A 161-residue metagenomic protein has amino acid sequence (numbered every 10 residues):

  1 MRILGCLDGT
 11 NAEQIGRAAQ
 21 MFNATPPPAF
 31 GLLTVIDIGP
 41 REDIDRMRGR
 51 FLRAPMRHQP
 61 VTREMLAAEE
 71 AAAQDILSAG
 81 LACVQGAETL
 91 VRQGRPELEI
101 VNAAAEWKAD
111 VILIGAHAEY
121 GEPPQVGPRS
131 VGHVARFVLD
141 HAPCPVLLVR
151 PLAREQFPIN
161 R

Functional and structural regions predicted by a protein language model:
M1-P60: Small/aliphatic-rich secondary-structure junction motif
R2, D110-V111: Structural motif
P26, Q85, V134, A142-P143: Short, structured coil segments at secondary-structure junctions
T34-V35, G115-A118, R150-P151: Short secondary-structure boundary segments
A54-A72, E122: A short acidic, glycine-rich active-site loop that binds or catalyzes chemistry on phosphate/adenosine moieties
V91-E99: Charged docking surfaces used in two-component/phosphorelay signaling
V111-D140, E155-I159: Glycine-rich, Arg-bearing micro-motifs that act as flexible, cationic patches
